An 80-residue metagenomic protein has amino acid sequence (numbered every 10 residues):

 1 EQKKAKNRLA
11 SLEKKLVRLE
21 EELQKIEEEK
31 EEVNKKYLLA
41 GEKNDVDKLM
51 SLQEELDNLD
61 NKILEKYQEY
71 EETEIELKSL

Functional and structural regions predicted by a protein language model:
E1-L80: Charged, heptad-repeat coiled-coil alpha-helices that serve as long linker/dimerization "arms" in large NTP-dependent
